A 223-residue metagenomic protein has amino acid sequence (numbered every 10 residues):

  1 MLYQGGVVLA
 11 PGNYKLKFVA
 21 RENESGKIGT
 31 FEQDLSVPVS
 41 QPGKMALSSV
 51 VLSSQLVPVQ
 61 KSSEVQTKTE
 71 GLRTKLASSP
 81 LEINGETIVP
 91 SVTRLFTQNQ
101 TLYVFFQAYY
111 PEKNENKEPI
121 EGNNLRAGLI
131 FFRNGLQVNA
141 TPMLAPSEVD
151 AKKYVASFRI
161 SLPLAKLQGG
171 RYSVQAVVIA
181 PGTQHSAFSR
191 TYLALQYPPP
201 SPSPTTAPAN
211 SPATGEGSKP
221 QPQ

Functional and structural regions predicted by a protein language model:
M1-Q223: Intrinsically disordered, low-complexity terminal regions enriched in Ser/Thr/Pro/Gly and charged residues
